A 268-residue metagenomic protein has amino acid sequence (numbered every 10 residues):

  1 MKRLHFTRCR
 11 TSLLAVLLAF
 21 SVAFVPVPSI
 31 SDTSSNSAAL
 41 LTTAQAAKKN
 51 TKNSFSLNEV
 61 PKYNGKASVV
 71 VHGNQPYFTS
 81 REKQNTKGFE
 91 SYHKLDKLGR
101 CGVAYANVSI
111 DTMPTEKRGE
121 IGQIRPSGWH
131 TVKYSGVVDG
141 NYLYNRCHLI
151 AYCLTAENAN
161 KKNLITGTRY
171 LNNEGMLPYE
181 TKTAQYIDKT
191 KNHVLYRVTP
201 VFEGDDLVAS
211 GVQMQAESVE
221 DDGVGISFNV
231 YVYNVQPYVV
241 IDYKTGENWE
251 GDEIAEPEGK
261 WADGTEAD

Functional and structural regions predicted by a protein language model:
M1-T7: N-terminal secretory signal peptides that target proteins for export/translocation
T7-F24: Sec-dependent N-terminal signal peptides
A23-K48: Sec-dependent signal peptide cleavage junction
P28-I30, Y63, G128, V239: Intrinsically disordered, low-complexity segments enriched in proline/serine/threonine
Q45-K94: N-terminal module-boundary/linker segments of secreted carbohydrate-active enzymes
E82-D268: Domain-level detector of nuclease and nuclease-like folds in predominantly extracellular/periplasmic contexts
